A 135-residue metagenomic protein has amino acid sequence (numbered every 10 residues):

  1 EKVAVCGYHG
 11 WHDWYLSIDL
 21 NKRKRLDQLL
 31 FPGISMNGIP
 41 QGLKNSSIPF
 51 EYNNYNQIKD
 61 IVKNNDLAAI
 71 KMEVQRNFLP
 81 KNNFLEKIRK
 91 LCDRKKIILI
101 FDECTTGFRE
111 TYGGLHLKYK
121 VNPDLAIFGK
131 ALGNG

Functional and structural regions predicted by a protein language model:
E1-A68: PLP-dependent aspartate aminotransferase-fold enzymes
W14-L20, K81, R109-G114: Short acidic, glycine/serine/threonine-rich loops at helix termini
N54-D60, M72-K95: Active-site core of PLP-dependent enzymes with the aminotransferase class I/II
D66-L67, K96, P123: Local beta-strand N-terminus motif with an aromatic residue
L99-I100: Hydrophobic beta-strand scaffold residues
E103-T105: Conserved Walker B
Y119-G135: Active-site PLP attachment segment
